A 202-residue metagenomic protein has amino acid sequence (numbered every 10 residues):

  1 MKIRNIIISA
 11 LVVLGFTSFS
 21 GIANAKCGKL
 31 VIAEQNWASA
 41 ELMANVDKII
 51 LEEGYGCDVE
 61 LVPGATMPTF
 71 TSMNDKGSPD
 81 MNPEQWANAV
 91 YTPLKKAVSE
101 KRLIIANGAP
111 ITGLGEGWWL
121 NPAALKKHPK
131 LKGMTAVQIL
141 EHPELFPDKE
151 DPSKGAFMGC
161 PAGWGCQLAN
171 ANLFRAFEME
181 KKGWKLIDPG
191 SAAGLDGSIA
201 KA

Functional and structural regions predicted by a protein language model:
M1-A10: Bacterial N-terminal signal peptides that target proteins for export
S9-S18: Bacterial N-terminal signal peptides
F19-A25: Sec/Tat signal peptide C-region and signal peptidase I cleavage site
K26-S39, C57-V62, K154-M158: Short, well-ordered beta-strand elements
S39-C57, R175: Short, polar/charged alpha-helical segment
A44, V62-R102, S198-A200: Pocket-flanking alpha-helical
T71, P79-A87, M158-A202: Ligand-binding pocket segment of bilobal, Venus flytrap-like solute-binding proteins
L103-G159: A conserved helix-loop-strand patch within extracytoplasmic ligand-binding domains of the periplasmic binding
